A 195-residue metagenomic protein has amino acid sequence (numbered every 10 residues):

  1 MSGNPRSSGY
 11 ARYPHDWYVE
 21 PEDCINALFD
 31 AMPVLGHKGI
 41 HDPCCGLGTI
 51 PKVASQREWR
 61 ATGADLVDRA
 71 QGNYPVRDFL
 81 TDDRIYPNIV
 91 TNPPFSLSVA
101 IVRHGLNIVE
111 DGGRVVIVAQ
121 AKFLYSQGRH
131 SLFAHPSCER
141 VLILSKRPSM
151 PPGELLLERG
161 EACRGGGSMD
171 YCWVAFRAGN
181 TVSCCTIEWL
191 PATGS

Functional and structural regions predicted by a protein language model:
M1-S195: Class I S-adenosyl-L-methionine-dependent methyltransferase catalytic core
